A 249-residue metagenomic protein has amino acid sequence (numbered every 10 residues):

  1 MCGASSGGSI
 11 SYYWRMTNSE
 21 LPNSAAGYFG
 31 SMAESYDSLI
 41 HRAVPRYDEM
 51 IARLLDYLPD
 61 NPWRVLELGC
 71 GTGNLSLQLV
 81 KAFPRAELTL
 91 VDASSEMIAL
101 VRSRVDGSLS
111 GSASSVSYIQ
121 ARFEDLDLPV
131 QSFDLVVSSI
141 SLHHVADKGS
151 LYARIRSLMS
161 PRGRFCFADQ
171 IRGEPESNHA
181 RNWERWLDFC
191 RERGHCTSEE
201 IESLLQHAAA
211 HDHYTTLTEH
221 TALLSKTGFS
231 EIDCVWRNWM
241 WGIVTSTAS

Functional and structural regions predicted by a protein language model:
Y12-S35, W186: N-terminal, positively charged/glycine-rich alpha-helical extensions of SAM-dependent methyltransferases
P45-W63: Conserved alpha-helix/loop element of class I SAM-dependent methyltransferases that forms part of the SAM/SAH-binding
L66-L68, T72-D125: Class I SAM-dependent methyltransferase SAM/SAH-binding core
L128-L135: A short acidic, Gly/Pro-enriched loop at the edge of an enzyme's catalytic core that lines a small-molecule cofactor
I140-S141: Short catalytic micro-motifs in class I SAM-dependent methyltransferases
S150-P161: A short glycine-rich, Lys/Arg-flanked "PGG" loop and its adjoining helix->strand segment in the class I
A168-T227, D233: C-terminal alpha-helical "lid/dimerization" subdomain adjacent to the S-adenosyl-L-methionine
L223, T227-S249: Core SAM-dependent methyltransferase catalytic element
